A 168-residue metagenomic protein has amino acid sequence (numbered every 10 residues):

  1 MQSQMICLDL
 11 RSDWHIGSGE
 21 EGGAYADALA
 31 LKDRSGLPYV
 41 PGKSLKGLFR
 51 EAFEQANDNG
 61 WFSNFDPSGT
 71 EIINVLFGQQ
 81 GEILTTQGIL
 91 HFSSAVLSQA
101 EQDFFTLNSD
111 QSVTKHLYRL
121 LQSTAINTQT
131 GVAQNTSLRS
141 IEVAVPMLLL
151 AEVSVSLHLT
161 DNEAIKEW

Functional and structural regions predicted by a protein language model:
M1-W168: Small/polar/charged residue-enriched interaction surfaces, especially the RNA/DNA-contacting tracks of RNP/CRISPR
